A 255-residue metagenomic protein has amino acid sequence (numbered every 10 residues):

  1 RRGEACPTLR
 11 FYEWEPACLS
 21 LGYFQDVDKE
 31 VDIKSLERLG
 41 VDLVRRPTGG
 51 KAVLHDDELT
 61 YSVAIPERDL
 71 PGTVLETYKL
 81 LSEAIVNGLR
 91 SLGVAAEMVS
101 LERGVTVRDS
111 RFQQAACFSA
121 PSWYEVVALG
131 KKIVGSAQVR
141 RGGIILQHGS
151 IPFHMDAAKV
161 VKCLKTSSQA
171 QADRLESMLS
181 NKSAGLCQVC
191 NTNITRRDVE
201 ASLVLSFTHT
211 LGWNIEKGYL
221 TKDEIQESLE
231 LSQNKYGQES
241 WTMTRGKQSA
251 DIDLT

Functional and structural regions predicted by a protein language model:
R1-T255: A domain-level signal for the structural core that forms small-molecule/cofactor-binding pockets and catalytic centers
